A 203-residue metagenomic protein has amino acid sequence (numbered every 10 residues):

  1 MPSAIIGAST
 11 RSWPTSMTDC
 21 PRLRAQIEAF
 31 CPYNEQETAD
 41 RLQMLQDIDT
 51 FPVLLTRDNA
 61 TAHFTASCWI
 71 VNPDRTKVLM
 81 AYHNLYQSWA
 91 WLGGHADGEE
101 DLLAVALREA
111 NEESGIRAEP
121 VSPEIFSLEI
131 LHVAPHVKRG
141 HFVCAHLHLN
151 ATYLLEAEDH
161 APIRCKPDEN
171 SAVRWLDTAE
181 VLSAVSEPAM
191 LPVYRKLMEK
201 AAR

Functional and structural regions predicted by a protein language model:
S3, S9-S12: Low-acidity, Ser/Thr- and Arg-rich intrinsically disordered low-complexity segments
G7, S16-Q43: Alpha-helical and coiled-coil interaction segments, frequently adjacent to or embedded within charge-biased
C31-S67: Acidic, metal-coordinating catalytic segment for phosphate/diphosphate chemistry, firing primarily on the Nudix
T56-W91: N-terminal strand-loop-strand
D97-P192: Unchanged
A189-R203: Charged phosphate-binding loop/patch that engages nucleotide di/tri-phosphates or the phosphate backbone of nucleic
